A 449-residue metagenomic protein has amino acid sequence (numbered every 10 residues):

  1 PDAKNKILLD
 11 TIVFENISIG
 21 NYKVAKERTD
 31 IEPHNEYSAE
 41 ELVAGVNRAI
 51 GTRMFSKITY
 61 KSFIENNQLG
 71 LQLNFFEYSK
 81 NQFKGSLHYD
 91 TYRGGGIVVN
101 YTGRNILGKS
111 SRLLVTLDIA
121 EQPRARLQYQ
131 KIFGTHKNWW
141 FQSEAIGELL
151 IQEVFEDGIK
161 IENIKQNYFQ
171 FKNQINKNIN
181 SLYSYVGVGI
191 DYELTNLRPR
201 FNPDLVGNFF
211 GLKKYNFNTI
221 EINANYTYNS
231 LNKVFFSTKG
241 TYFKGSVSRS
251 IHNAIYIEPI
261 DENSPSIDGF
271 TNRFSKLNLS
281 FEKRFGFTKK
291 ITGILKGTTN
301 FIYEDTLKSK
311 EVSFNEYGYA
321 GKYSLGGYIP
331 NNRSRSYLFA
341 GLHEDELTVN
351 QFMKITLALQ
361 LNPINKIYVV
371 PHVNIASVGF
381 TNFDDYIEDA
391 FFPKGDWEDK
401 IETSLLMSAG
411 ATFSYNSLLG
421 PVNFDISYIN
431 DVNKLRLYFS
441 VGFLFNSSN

Functional and structural regions predicted by a protein language model:
P1-V13: Pro/Ala/Gly-rich low-complexity, hydrophilic intrinsically disordered segments
I19-N21, D30, N35-F235, Y328-Y337 (+4 more regions): Gram-negative/organellar outer-membrane beta-barrel architecture
E153-F155, T195-D204, I255-P259, D305-G318 (+2 more regions): Outer-membrane beta-barrel and related beta-rich outer-membrane complex signature in Gram-negative bacteria
E156-K160, N202-G211, P259-I267, Y337 (+1 more regions): Flexible, solvent-exposed loop segments that connect beta-strands
T219-P363, H372: C-terminal outer-membrane beta-barrel translocator/porin domains of Gram-negative envelope proteins and their
N362-I364, Y368-A409: Outer-membrane beta-barrel transmembrane domain signature
Y368-H372, S414, P421-S427: Conserved active-site loop/cleft motifs that coordinate metal ions or position small ligands
